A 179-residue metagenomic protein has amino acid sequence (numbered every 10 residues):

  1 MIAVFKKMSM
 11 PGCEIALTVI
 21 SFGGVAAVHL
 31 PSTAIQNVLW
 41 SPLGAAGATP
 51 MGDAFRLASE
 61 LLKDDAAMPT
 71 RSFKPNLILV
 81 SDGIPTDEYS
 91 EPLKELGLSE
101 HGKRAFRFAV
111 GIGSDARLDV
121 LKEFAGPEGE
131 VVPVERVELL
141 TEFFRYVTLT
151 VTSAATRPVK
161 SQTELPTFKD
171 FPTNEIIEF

Functional and structural regions predicted by a protein language model:
M1-H29, L77-V80: Von Willebrand factor
S9-M10, G97-A105: Arginine/glycine-rich "motif VI" loop of SF2 helicases in the C-terminal RecA-like domain
V19, R107-A109, E130-P133: Conserved beta-strand scaffold positions in the cores of enzyme catalytic domains, especially in NTP/NDP-utilizing
A27, N37-K74, T86-E88, F108-D119 (+1 more regions): Von Willebrand factor
Y89-G97, T163-E164: Mixed-charge (Asp/Glu-Lys/Arg
S114-Q162, F179: Von Willebrand factor A/integrin I-like adhesion domains
K160-F171: Short linear motifs in low-complexity, proline-biased tails and propeptides
K169-F179: Long, low-complexity, intrinsically disordered segments
